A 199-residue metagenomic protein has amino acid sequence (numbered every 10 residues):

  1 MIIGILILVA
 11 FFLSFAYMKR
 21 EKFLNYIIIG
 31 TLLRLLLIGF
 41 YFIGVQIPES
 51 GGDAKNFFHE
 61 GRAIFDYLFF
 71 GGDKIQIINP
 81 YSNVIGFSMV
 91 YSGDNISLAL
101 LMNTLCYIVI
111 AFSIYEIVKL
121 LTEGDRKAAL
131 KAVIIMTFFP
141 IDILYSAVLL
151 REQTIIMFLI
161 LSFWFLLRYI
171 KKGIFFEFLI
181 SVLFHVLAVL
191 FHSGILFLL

Functional and structural regions predicted by a protein language model:
M1-G39: Start-transfer (signal-anchor) and selected internal transmembrane alpha helices of multi-pass inner/ER membrane
F11-Y17, L101-E123: Transmembrane-helix motifs of polytopic, lipid-linked glycan transferases
G52-D94: Short hydrophobic/aromatic helix or loop-helix immediately within or flanking a transmembrane segment in polytopic
I85-G93, L100-I114, I155-F158: Transmembrane alpha-helices of multi-pass, membrane-embedded glycan-processing enzymes that use lipid-linked
I114-F138: Transmembrane-helix signature of polytopic, membrane-embedded enzymes that assemble or transfer cell-envelope glycans
K119-T122, I160-E177: Membrane-interface transmembrane helices that cradle and orient dolichyl/undecaprenyl
I143, F165, F176-L199: Membrane-interface alpha helices of multi-pass inner-membrane proteins
A147-E152: Short acidic/glycine- and proline-prone juxtamembrane loop motifs at membrane-interface regions of multi-pass membrane
